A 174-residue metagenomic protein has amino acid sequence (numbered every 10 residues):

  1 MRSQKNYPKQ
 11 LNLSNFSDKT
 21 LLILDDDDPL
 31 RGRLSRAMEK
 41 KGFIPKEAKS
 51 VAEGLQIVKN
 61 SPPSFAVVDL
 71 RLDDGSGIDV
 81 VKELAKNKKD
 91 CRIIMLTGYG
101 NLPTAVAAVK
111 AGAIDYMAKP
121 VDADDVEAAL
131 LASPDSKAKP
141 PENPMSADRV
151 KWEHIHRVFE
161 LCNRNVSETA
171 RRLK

Functional and structural regions predicted by a protein language model:
R31, D73, T97, N101: The feature encodes the CheY-like receiver
G32, M145-K174: Bacterial C-terminal helix-turn-helix
G42-K49, I57: Short hydrophobic/Thr-rich beta-strand motif most characteristic of the beta2 strand and flanking loop of CheY-like
S50, S76-D79: Acidic catalytic/metal-coordinating carboxylates
Q56, R71, I78-K89: Short amphipathic alpha-helix used as the core "switch/output" element in two-component signaling
S61-V67, L72: Active-site beta3 strand of CheY-like receiver
N101-P103, P120-L130: C-terminal output helix
